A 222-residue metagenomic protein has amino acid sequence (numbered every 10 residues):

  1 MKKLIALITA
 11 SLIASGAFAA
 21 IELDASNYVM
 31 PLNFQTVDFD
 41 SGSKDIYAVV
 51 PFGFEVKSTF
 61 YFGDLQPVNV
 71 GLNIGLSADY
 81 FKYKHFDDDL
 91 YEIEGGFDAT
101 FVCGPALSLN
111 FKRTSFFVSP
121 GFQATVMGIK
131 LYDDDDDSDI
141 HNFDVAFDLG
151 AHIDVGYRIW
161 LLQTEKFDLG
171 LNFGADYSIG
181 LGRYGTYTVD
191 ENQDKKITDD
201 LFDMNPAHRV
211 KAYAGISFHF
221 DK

Functional and structural regions predicted by a protein language model:
M1-E22, D221-K222: Cleavable N-terminal export/targeting peptides
K3, I8, A19, V68 (+2 more regions): Terminal low-complexity, poorly structured segments
L4-I5, I13, T59, T114 (+1 more regions): Residue-level detector of intrinsically disordered/flexible regions characterized by low predicted structural confidence
A10, A14, A25, D40-G42 (+7 more regions): Intrinsically disordered, low-complexity segments enriched in Ser/Pro/Gly/Ala and basic residues
F18-F86, K211, S217-K222: Short glycine/proline- and aromatic-enriched beta-strand/turn motifs that initiate or cap beta-hairpins
L23-A25, T36-K44, A146-K222: Predominantly the C-terminal beta-signal and adjacent terminal strand-loop region of outer-membrane beta-barrel
L23-F34, L72-Y80, C103, V118-V126 (+3 more regions): Transmembrane beta-barrel strands of outer-membrane/channel proteins
V50-A151, I159-E165: Gram-negative (and chloroplast) outer-membrane scaffold detector with strong preference for beta-barrel transmembrane
